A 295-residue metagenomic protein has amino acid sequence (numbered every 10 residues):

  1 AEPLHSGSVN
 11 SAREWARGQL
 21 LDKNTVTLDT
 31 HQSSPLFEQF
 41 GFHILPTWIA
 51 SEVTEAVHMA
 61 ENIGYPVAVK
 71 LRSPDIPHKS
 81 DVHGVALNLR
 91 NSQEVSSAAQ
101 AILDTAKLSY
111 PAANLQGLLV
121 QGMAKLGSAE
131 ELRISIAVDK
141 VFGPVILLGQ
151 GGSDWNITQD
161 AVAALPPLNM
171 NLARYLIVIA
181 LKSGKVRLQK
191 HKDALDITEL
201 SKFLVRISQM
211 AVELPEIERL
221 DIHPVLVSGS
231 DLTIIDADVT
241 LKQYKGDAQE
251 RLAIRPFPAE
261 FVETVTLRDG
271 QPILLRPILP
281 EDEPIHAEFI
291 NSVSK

Functional and structural regions predicted by a protein language model:
A1-K295: ATP-dependent carboxylate/acyl-activation modules
